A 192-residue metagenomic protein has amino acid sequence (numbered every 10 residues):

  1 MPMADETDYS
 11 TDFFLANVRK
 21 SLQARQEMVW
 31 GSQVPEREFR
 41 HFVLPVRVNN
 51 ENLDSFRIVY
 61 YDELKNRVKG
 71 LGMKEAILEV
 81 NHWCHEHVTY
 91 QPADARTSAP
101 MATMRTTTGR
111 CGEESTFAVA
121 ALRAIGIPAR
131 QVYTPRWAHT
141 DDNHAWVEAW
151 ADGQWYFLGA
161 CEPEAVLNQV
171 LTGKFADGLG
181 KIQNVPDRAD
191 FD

Functional and structural regions predicted by a protein language model:
M1-T106: Secondary-structure boundary elements
E63-R67, L71, A76-W83, H87 (+2 more regions): Hydrophobic/aromatic-rich core segments of domains that either
